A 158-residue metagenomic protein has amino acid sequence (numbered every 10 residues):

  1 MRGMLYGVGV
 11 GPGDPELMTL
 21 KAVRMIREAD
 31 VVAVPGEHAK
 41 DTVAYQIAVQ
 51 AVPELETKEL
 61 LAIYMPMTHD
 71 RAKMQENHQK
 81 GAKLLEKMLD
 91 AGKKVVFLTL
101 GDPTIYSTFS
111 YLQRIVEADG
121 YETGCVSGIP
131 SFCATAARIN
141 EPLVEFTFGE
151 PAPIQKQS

Functional and structural regions predicted by a protein language model:
M1-P15, L20-A22, R27-E122: Class I S-adenosyl-L-methionine
T104-S158: Class I SAM-dependent methyltransferase SAM-binding "motif I" and its flanking Rossmann-like core
